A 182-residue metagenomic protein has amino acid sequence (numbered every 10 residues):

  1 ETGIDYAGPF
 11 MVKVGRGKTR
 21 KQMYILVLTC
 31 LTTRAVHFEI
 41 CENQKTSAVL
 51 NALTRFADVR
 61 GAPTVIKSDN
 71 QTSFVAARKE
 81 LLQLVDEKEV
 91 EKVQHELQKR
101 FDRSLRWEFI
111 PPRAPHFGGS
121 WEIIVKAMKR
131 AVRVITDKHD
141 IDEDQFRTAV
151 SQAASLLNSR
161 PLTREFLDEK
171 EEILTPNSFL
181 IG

Functional and structural regions predicted by a protein language model:
E1-R130: Retroviral integrase
K79-E80, Q98-G182: Domain-scale segment recognizer with a strong primary affinity for retroviral/LTR-retrotransposon integrase
